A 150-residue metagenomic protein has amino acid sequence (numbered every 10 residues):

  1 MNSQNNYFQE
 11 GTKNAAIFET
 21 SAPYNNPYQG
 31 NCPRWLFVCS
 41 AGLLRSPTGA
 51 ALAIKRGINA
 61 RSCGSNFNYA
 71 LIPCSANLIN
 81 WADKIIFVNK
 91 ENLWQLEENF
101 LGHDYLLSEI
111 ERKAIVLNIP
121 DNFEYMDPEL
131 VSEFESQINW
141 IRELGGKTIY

Functional and structural regions predicted by a protein language model:
N2-W81, W94, E135-Y150: Conserved active-site segments centered on acidic
A41, E91, P120-F123: Short, flexible active-site-adjacent loop segments at beta-strand->alpha-helix junctions, enriched in small/polar
S46-G49, L96-H103, M126: Short glycine-/acidic-enriched loop or helix-start segments at secondary-structure transitions that form or flank
W81-V116: Mid-chain, well-packed structural core segment of small domains
L107-Y150: Ser/Thr/Gly-rich flexible loops in soluble cytosolic domains mediating phosphotransfer, phosphorylation
